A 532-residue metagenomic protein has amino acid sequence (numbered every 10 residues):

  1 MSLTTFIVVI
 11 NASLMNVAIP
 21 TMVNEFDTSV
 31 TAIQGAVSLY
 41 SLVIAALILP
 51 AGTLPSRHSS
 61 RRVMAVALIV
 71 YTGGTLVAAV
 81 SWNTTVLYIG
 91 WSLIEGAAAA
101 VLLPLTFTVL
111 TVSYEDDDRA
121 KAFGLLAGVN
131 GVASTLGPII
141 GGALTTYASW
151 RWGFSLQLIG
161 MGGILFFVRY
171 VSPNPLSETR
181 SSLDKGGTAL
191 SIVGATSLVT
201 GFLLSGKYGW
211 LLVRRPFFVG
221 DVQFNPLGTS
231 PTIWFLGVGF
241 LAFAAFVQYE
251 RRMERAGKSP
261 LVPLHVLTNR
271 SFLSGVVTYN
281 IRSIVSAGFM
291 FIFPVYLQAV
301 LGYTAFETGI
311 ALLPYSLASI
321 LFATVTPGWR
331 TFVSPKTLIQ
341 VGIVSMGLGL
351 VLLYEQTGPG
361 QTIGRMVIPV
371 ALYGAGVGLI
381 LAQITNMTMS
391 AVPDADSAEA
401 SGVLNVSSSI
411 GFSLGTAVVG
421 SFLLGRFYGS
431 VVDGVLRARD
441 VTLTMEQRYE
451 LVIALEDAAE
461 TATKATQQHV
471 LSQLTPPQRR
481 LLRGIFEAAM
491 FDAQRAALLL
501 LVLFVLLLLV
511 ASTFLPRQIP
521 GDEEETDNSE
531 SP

Functional and structural regions predicted by a protein language model:
M1, T5, Q248, R252 (+2 more regions): Transmembrane-helix exit segments and adjacent C-terminal regions of multi-pass membrane proteins
M1-I44, I48, G52, S149 (+5 more regions): Transmembrane core module of solute transporters
T5, V37, S41, K121-S134 (+5 more regions): Small-residue-rich transmembrane alpha-helices and their cytosolic helix-loop interfaces in multi-pass secondary
M22-V23, L54-P55, I140-A148, F202 (+4 more regions): Interfacial helix-cap and linker-helix signal at transmembrane-aqueous boundaries of multi-pass secondary transporters
L42-A46, L76, G131, T135 (+5 more regions): Hydrophobic/small/kink-forming positions within alpha-helical transmembrane segments of polytopic membrane proteins
T53-A195, L204, R215: Helix-loop-helix hairpins in multi-pass membrane proteins, especially solute transporters
L54-V70, V77, S81-I89, L102-L125 (+4 more regions): C-terminal module of multi-pass small-molecule transporters
Y147-V277, V285: Hydrophobic transmembrane-helix bundles of small-molecule transporters
